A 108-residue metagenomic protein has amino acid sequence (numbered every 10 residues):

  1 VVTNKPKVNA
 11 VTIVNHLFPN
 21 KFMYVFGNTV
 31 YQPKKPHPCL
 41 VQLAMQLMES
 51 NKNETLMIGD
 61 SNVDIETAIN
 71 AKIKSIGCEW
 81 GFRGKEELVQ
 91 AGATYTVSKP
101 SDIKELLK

Functional and structural regions predicted by a protein language model:
V1: Short catalytic-loop micro-motif centered on adjacent basic/acidic residues
N4, T29, E79-G81, P100: Short secondary-structure boundary segments
P6-M57, N62-A71, K85-E87: Substrate-recognition "cap/lid" segment bordering the active-site pocket of phosphatases
W80-Q90: Short, glycine/polar-rich helix-capping loops at beta-to-alpha or helix-loop-helix junctions that flank or form
Y95-K99: Short acidic-hydrophobic, aromatic-tinged amphipathic segments that line or gate anion-handling sites
I103-K108: Short amphipathic alpha-helix with an adjacent loop that forms part of the alpha/beta core around
